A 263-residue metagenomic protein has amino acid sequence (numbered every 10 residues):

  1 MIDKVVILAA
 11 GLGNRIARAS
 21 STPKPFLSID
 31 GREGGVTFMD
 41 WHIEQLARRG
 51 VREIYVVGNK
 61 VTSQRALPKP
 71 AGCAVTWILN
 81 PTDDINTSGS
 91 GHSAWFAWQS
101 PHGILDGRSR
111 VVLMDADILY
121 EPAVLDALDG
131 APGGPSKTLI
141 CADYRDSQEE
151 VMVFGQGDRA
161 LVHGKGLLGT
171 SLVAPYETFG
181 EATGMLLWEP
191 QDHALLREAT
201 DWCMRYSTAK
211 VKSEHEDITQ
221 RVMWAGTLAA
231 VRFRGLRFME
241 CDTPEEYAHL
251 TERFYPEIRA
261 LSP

Functional and structural regions predicted by a protein language model:
M1-I7, R15, G31-R110: Conserved N-terminal catalytic core of the sugar/cofactor nucleotidyltransferase
I2-V5, E177-P263: Conserved alpha/beta core of the MobA/IspD/sugar-nucleotide pyrophosphorylase nucleotidyltransferase superfamily
G11, D117, T243: Active-site glycine-centered loops adjacent to acidic/histidine catalytic or metal-binding residues that shape
R18-S20: Conserved catalytic-core motifs of eukaryotic protein kinase domains, centered on the activation segment
F26, V153-G155, A230: A structural signal for short hydrophobic beta-strand segments in well-ordered beta-sheet cores
R108-L119: Short beta-strand-to-loop acidic/aromatic patch adjacent to the donor-nucleotide binding site
E121-Y206: Conserved core of the sugar-phosphate nucleotidyltransferase
